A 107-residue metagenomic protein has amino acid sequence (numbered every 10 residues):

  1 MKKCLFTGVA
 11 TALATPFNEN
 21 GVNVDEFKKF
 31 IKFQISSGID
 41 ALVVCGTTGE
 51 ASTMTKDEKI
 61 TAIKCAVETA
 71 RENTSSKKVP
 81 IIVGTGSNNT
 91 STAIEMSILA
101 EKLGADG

Functional and structural regions predicted by a protein language model:
K2-T11, T15-G107: Active-site beta->alpha loop and helix N-cap motifs at the rims of alpha/beta catalytic domains
